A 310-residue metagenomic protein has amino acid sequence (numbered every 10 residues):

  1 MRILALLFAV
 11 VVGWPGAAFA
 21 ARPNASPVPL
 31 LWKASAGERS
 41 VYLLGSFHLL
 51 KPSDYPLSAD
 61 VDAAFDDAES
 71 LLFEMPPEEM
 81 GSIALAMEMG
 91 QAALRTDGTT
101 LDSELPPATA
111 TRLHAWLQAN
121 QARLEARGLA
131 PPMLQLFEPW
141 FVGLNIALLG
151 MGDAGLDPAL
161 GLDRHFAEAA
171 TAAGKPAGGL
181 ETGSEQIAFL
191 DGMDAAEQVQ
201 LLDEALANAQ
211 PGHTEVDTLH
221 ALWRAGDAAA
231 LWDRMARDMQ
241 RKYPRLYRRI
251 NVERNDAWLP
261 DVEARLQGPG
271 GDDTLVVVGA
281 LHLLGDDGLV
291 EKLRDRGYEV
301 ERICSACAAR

Functional and structural regions predicted by a protein language model:
A5-P15: Bacterial N-terminal signal peptides
L6, S35-G37, G268-G270: Short hydrophobic "helix-edge" motifs at membrane interfaces and signal-peptide entry regions
F8, F47-H48, P77, E181 (+2 more regions): A mature extracytoplasmic/lumenal domain signature
A18-A21, A25: Boundary at the C-terminal end of the N-terminal hydrophobic targeting segment
S26-P29, E215, W258-P260: Alpha-helical scaffolding within the catalytic cores of extracellular/periplasmic polymer-degrading hydrolases
L30-L246, I250: Structured, acidic catalytic/metal-binding patches in enzyme active sites
P244-R310: A cross-kingdom marker for long, charged
